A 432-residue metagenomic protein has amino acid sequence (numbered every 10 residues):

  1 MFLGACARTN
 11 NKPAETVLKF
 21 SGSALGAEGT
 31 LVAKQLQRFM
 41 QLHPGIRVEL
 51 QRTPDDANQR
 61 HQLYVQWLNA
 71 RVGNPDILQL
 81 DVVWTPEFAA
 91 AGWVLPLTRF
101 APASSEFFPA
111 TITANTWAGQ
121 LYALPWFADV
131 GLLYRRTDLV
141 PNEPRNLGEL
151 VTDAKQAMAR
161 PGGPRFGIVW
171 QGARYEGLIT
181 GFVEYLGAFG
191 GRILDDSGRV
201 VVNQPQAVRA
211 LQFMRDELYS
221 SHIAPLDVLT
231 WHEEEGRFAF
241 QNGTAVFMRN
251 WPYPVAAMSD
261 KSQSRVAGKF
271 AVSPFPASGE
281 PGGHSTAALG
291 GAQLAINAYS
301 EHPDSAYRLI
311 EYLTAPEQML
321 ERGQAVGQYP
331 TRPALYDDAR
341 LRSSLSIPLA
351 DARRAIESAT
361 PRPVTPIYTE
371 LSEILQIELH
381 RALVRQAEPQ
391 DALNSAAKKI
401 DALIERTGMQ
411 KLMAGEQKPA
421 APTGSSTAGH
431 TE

Functional and structural regions predicted by a protein language model:
R38, L42-F107, T116, T137-E143 (+4 more regions): Extracytoplasmic "Venus flytrap"/periplasmic binding protein-like
Q66, G73-L78, S104-D138, G167 (+2 more regions): A structural signal for short loop-to-beta-strand junctions that line the ligand-binding cleft of periplasmic/secreted
D81-V130, N142, G148-D153, F166-G167 (+5 more regions): Hinge/lid segment of periplasmic solute-binding proteins
T98-F107, G167-A173, F189-L211, D260-R265 (+4 more regions): Short, solvent-exposed loop/beta-turn-alpha elements that line the ligand-binding surface or hinge of extracytoplasmic
Y122-W126, G131, V151-V201, Q206 (+2 more regions): Extracytoplasmic/periplasmic solute-binding protein
L139, D216-A224, D260-Q328, T360-P361 (+1 more regions): Extracytoplasmic/periplasmic substrate-recognition and gating elements
D153-A154, S197-L229, F275: Glycine-centered hinge/linker elements that transmit conformational signals in sensory and ligand-binding systems
S273-F275, Q324-I377, R381, R406-P422 (+1 more regions): Long, aromatic- and glycine/proline-rich binding clefts that accommodate carbohydrate-like moieties
